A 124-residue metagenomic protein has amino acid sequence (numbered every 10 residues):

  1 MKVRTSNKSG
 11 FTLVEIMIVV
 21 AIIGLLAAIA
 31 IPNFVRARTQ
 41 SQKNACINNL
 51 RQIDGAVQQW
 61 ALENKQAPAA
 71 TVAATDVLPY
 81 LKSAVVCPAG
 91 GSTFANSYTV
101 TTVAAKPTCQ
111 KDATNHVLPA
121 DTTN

Functional and structural regions predicted by a protein language model:
M1-F11: N-terminal leader/signal peptides at the extreme start of proteins
T12, R51, G55: Catalytic phosphate/metal-binding cores of nucleic-acid and nucleotide-processing enzymes, i.e., regions that mediate
M17-N33: Alpha-helical hydrophobic helix detector
V20, I47, D54: Conserved catalytic core of two-component sensor histidine kinases
V35-L50: Aliphatic-rich helix starts adjacent to a transmembrane/signal segment
G55-Q58, L62-N124: Extracellular/periplasmic head regions of type IV pilus-like filament subunits
